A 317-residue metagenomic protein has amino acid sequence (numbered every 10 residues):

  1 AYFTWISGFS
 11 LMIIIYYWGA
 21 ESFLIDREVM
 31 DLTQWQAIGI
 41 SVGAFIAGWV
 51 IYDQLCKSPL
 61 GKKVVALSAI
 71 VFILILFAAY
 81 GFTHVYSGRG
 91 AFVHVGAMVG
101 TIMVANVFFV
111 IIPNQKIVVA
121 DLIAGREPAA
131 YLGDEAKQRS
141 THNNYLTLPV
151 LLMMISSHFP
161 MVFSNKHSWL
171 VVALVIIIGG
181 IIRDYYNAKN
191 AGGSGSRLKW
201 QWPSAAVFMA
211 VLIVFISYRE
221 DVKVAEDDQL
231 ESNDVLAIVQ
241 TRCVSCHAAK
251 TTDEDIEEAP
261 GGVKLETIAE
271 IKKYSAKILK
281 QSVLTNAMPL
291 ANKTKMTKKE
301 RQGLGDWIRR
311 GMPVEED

Functional and structural regions predicted by a protein language model:
A1-V64, S164-K166, A173: Membrane-interface helix-loop-helix modules in multi-pass inner-membrane proteins
Y2-A20, A79-V93, L146-N165: Alpha-helical transmembrane segments and their membrane-interface junctions in multi-pass membrane proteins
W5, F9-M12, Y16-G19, R197-L198 (+1 more regions): Aromatic- and Gly/Pro-enriched helix-to-coil junctions and flexible linker segments
Q36-A44, R89-F108, V171: Alpha-helical transmembrane segments
L60-M103: Long, highly hydrophobic alpha-helical transmembrane signal-anchor segments
G61-S68, S164-S168, G192-F208: Membrane-interfacial entry segments at the cytosolic side of transmembrane helices
F72-F77, A173-A205: Cytosolic-side transmembrane helix boundary signature
I111-E135: Juxtamembrane inter-helical linkers in multi-pass membrane proteins
